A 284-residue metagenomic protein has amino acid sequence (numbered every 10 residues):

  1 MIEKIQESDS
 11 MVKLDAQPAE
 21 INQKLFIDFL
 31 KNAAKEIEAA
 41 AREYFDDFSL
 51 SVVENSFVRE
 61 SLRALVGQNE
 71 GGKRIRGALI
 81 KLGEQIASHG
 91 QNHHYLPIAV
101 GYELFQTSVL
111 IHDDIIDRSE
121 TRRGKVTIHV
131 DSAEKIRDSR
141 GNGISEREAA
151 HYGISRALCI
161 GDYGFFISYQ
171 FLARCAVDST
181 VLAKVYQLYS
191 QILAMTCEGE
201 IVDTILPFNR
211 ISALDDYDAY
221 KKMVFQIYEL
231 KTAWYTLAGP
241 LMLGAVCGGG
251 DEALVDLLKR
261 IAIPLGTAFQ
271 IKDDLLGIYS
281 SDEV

Functional and structural regions predicted by a protein language model:
M1-Y102, T107, I111-A150, E200-K222 (+1 more regions): Conserved N-terminal diphosphate/IPP-binding helix and adjacent helical/loop segment of trans-prenyltransferase domains
Y44-N55, G67-R76, S155-I167, F171-D282: All-alpha helical catalytic cores of prenyl diphosphate-utilizing isoprenoid enzymes
